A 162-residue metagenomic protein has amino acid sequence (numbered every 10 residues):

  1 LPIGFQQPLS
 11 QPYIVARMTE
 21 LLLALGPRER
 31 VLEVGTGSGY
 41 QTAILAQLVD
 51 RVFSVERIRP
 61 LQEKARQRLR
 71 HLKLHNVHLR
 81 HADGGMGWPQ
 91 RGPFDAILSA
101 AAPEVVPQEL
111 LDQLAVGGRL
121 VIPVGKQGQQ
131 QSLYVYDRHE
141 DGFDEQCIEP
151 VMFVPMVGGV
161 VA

Functional and structural regions predicted by a protein language model:
L1-G4: Aromatic- and Gly/Pro-rich amphipathic surface segment
Q6-E29: Conserved alpha-helix/loop element of class I SAM-dependent methyltransferases that forms part of the SAM/SAH-binding
V15-M18, Q41, M156-V157: N-terminal, helix-rich and Lys/Arg-enriched segments in bacterial and organellar proteins
L23-F143: Conserved nucleotide-cofactor-binding alpha/beta core module
H139, E145-G158: Conserved histidine-centered catalytic loops in small-molecule metabolism enzymes
V160-A162: Positively charged
